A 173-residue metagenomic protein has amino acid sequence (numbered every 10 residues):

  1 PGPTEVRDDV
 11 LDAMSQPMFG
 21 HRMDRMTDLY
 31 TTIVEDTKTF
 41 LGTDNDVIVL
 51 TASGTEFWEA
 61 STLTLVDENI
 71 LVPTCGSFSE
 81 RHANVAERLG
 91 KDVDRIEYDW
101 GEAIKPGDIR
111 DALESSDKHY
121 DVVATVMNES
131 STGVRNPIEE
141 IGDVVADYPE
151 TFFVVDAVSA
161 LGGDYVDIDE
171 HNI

Functional and structural regions predicted by a protein language model:
P1-P17: N-terminal amphipathic/basic leader segments beginning at the initiator methionine
T4, T32, S53-I173: Conserved PLP-enzyme active-site core in the AAT-like
A13-A60, R81-E87: Conserved N-terminal alpha-helix of the aminotransferase class I/II PLP-enzyme fold
